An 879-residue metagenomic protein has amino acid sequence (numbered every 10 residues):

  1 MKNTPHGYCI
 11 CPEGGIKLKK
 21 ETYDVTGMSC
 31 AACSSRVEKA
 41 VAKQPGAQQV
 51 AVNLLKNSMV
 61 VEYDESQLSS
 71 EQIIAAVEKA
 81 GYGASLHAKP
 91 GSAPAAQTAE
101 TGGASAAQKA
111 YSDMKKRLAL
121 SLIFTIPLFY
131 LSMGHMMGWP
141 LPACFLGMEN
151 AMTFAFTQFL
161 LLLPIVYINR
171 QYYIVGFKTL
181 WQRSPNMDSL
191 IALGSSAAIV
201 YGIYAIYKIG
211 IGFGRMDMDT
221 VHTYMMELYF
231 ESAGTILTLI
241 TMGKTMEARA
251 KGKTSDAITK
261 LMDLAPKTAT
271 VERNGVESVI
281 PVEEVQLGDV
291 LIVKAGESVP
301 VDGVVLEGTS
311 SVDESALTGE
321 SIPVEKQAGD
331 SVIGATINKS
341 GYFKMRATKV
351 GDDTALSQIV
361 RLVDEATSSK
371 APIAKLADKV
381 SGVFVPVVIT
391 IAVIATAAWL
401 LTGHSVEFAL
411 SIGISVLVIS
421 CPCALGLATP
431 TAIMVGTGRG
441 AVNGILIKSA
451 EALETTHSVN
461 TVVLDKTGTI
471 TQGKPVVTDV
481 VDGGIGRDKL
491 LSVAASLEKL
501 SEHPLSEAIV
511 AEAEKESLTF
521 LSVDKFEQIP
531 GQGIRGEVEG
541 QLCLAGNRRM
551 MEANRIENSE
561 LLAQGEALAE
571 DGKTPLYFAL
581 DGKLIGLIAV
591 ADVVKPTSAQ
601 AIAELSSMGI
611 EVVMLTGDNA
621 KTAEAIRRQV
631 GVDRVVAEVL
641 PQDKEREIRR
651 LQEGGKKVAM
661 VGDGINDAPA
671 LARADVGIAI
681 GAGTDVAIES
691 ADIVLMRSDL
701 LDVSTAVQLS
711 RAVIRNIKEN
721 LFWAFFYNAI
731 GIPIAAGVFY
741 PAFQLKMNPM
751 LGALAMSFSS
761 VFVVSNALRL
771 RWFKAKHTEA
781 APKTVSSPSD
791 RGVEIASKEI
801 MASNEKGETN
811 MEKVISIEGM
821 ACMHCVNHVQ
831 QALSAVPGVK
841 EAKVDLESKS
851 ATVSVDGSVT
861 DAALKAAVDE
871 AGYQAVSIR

Functional and structural regions predicted by a protein language model:
M1-T153, I165, K251, K260 (+3 more regions): Flexible metal-binding regulatory segments at protein termini and peripheral loops
K19, S35, V459, V538-G540 (+3 more regions): Conserved ATP-binding TGD loop and adjacent catalytic N/P-domain core of P-type ATPases
C30, V37, V41, V61 (+38 more regions): Residue-level signature of catalytic and energy-coupling elements of molecular machines, predominantly ATP/GTP-dependent
G46-L54, S58-Y63, Q67, L228-F230 (+4 more regions): Conserved cytosolic catalytic loops of P-type ATPases
E78-H87, G91-T98, G102, F156-Q158 (+7 more regions): Actuator/coupling domain of P-type ATPases
M137-T153, W181, V200, R439 (+8 more regions): Membrane-embedded alpha-helical bundles of multi-pass transporters
L160-Y172, Q182, S196, S232-L261 (+5 more regions): Hydrophobic alpha-helical transmembrane segments
V477, V481-M608, A620, V632-I648: P-type ATPase nucleotide-binding
